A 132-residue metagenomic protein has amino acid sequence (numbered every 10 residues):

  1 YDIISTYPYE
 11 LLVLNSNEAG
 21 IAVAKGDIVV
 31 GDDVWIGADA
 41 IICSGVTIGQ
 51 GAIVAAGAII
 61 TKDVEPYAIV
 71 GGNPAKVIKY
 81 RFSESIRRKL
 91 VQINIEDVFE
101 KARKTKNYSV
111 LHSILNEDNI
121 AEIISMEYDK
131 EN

Functional and structural regions predicted by a protein language model:
Y1-S44, R81: Flexible, glycine/small-residue-enriched loop-and-beta-strand segment within the central core of proteins
T6, G71, Q92: Phosphate-coordinating loops and pocket residues in cytosolic domains that bind phosphorylated ligands
G26, A56, I86-Q92: Activation loop
G26, G31-D32, G37-A38, C43-S44 (+5 more regions): Left-handed beta-helix
A68-K89: Conserved beta-strand-loop-alpha-helix hinge in the C-terminal portion of ABC ATPase nucleotide-binding domains
N94-L115: Leloir-type glycosyltransferase catalytic cores
V110-N132: C-terminal amphipathic helix plus adjacent low-complexity, charged tail appended to glycosyltransferase catalytic
